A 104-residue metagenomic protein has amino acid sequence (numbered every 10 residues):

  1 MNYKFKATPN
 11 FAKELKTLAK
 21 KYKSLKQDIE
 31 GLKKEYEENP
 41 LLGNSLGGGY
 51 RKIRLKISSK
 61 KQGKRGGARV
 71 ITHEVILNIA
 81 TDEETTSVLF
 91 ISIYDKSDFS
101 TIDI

Functional and structural regions predicted by a protein language model:
M1-G31: Arg/Lys-rich, positively charged N-terminal/basic patches that mediate binding to nucleic acids
N2, G48-Y50, T85-T86: Sequence-level motif detector for i,i+2 pairs with an aromatic at +2
E14-L18, K56, Y94-S97: Alpha-helix C-capping/helix-to-loop hinge sites
K23, P40, N44, S97: Flexible, active-site-adjacent loop/turn segments at secondary-structure boundaries
E35-Q62: A short, surface-exposed loop/turn module that caps and links secondary-structure elements
Q62, A68-R69, H73-I104: Enriched for short, Lys/Arg-rich terminal
